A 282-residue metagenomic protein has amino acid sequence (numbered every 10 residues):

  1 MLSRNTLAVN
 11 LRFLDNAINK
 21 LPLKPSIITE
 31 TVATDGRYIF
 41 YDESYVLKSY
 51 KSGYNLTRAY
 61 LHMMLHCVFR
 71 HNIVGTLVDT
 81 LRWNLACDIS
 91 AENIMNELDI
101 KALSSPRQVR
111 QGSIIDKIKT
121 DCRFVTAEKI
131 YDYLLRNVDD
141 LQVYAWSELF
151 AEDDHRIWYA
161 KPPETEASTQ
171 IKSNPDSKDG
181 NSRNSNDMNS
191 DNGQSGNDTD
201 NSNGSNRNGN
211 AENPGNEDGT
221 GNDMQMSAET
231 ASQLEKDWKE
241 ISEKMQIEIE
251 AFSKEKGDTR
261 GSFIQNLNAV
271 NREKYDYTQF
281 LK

Functional and structural regions predicted by a protein language model:
M1-K101, Q108: Basic/hydrophobic alpha-helical interface regions
N96-K282: Negatively charged
